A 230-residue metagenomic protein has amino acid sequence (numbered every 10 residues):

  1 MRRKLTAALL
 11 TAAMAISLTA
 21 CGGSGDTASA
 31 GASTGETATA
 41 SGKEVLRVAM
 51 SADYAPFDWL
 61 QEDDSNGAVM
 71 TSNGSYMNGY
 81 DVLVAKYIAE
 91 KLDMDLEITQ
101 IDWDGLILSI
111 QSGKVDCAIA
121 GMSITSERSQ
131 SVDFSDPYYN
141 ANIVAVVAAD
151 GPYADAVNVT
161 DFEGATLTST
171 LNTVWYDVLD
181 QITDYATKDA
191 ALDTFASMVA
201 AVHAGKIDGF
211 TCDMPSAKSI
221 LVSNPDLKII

Functional and structural regions predicted by a protein language model:
M1-L9: Bacterial N-terminal signal peptides that target proteins for export
T11, A15-L18: Bacterial Sec-type N-terminal signal peptides, specifically the leucine/valine-rich hydrophobic h-region
L18-T34: Bacterial lipoprotein signal-peptidase II cleavage site
G35-A38, G42-G121: Extracytoplasmic small-molecule ligand-binding "clamshell" domains of the periplasmic binding protein/Venus flytrap
R47, D133-N140, P225-I230: Short beta-strand->loop
A52-A55, S75-E90, M122, V144-A196 (+1 more regions): Bilobed "Venus flytrap"/periplasmic-binding protein-like clamshell domains and structurally analogous long
E90, D95-D161: Acidic, polar ligand-binding/catalytic clefts
G105, G121-S131, D177-Q181, A196 (+2 more regions): A ligand-binding cleft/hinge motif common to bilobed small-molecule-binding domains
